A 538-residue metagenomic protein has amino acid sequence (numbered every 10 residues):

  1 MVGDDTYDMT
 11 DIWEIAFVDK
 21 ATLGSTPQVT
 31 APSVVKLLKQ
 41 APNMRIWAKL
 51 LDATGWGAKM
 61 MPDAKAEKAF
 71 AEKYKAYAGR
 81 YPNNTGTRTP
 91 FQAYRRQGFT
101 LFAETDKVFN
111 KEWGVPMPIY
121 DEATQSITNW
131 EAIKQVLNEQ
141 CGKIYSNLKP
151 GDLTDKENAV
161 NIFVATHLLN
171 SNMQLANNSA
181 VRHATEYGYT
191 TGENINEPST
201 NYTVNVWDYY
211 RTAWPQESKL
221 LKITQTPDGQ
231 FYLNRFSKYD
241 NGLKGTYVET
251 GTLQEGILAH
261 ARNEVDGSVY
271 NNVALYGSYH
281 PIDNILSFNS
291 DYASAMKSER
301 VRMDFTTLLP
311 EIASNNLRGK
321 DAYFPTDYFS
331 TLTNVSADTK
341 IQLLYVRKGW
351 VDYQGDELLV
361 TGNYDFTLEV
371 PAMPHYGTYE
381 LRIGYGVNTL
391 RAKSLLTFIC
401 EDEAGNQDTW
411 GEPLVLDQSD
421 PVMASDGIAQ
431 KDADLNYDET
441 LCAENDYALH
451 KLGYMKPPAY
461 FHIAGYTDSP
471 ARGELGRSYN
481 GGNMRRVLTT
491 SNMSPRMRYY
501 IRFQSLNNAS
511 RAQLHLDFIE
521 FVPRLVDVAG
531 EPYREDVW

Functional and structural regions predicted by a protein language model:
M1-W538: Mature, structured domains of secreted/extracytosolic soluble proteins
